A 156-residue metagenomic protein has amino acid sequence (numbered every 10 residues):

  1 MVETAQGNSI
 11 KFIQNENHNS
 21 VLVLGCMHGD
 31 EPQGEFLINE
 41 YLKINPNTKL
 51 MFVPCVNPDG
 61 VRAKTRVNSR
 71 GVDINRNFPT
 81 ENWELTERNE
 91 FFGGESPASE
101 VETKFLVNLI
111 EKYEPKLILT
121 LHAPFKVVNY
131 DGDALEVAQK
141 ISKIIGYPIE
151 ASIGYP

Functional and structural regions predicted by a protein language model:
M1-I13: Short glycine- and acidic-rich boundary segments immediately preceding or forming the N-terminal edge of structured
T4-A5, H18-L22, D30-G154: Active-site/substrate-binding loop(s) of hydrolase catalytic cores
C26: Active-site glycine-centered loops adjacent to acidic/histidine catalytic or metal-binding residues that shape
